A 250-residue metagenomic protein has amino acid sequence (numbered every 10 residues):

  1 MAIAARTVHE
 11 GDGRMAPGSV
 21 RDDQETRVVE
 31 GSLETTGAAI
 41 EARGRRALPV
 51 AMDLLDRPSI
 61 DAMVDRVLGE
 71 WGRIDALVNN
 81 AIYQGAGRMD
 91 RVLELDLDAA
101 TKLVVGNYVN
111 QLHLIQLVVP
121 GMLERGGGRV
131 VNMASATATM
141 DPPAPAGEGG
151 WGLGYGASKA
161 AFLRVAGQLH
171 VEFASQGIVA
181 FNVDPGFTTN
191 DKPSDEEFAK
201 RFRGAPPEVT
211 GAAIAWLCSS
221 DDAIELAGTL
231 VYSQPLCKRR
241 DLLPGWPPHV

Functional and structural regions predicted by a protein language model:
M1-W71, G85-R91, L95, H249: Short-chain dehydrogenase/reductase
R45-R46, R73-I74, M122-A136, S175-V179 (+1 more regions): Active-site loop of short-chain dehydrogenase/reductase
R73-D75, L163-L169, F173-T188, I224-V231: Conserved Rossmann-fold SDR core element
Y83-G85, E94-D98, R129-S175, F187: Catalytic loop of short-chain dehydrogenase/reductase
G87, D141-P142, I178, N182-E197: Short beta-loop-alpha junction of Rossmann-like oxidoreductase domains
I115-Q116, G167: A short, exposed helix-loop element centered on a Lys and neighboring polar residues
S175, N182, A199-V250: C-terminal helical subdomain
